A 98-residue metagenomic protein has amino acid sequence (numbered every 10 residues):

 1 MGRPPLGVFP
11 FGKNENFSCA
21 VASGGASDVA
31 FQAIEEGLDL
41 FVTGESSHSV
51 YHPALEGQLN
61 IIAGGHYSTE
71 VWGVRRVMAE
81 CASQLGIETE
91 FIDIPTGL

Functional and structural regions predicted by a protein language model:
M1-L98: Active-site catalytic microenvironments in core metabolic enzymes, especially phosphate/sugar-handling
